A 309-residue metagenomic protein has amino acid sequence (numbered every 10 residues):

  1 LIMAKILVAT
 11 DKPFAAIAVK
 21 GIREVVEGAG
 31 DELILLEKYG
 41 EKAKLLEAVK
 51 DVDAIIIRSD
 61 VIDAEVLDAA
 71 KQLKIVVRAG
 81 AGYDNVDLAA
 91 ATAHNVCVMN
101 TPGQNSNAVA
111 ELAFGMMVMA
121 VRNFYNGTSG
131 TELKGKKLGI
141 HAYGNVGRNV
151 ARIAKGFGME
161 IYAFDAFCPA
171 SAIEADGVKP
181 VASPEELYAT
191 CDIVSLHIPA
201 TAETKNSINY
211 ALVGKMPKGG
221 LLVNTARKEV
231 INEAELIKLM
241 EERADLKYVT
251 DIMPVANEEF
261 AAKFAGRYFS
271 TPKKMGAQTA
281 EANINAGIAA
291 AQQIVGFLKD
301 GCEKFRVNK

Functional and structural regions predicted by a protein language model:
L1-V52, E160: N-terminal glycine-/charge-rich "phosphate-binding" loop or analogous flexible N-terminal tail
M3, L73, K134-K137, Y210 (+1 more regions): Phosphate-coordination loops involved in phosphoryl transfer and adenosine-cofactor binding
K5, T10, I17-K20, V25-G28 (+3 more regions): C-terminal helix-to-coil terminal segments
T10-D11, I57-S59, G80, L196-I198 (+2 more regions): Glycine-rich, N-terminal phosphate-binding loop of Rossmann-like dinucleotide-binding domains
K50, A64-L67, C168-A262: Rossmann-like adenosine-cofactor binding region
D53-G130, N232: Phosphate/diphosphate ligand-binding glycine-rich loop within oxidoreductases
A70-I75, H94-V96, M159, K218-G220 (+1 more regions): A short helix->loop->beta-strand "cap" motif at the edges of active sites that frequently abuts
H94-G156, A163, S171, F297 (+1 more regions): Phosphate-binding beta-alpha-beta segment of Rossmann-like dinucleotide-binding domains, i.e., the NAD(P)
